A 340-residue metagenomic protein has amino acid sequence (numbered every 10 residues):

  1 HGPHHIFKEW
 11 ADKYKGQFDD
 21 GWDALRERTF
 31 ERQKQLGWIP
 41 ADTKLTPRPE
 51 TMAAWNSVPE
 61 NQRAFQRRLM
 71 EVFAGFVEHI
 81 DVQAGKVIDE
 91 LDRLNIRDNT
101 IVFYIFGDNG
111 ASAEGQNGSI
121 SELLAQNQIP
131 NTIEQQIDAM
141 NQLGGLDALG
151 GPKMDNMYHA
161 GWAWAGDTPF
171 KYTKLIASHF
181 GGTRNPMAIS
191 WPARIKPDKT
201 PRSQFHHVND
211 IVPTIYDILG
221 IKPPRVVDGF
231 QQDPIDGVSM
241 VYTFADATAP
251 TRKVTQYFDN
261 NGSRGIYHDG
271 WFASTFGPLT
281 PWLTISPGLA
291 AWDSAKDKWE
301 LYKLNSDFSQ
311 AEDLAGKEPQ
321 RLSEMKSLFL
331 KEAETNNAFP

Functional and structural regions predicted by a protein language model:
H1-R28, T46-E71, F106, G110-L124 (+1 more regions): Active-site His/acidic residue clusters
G2-D12, K44, I88, I101 (+6 more regions): Short, solvent-exposed loop/turn and secondary-structure capping segments
A11, K15, F30-K34, A74 (+13 more regions): Non-transmembrane alpha-helical segments in soluble domains of secreted/periplasmic/extracellular proteins
G16, D89, L124, P130-P250: Substrate-binding rim/cap in mid-to-C-terminal beta-strand-loop elements of soluble/periplasmic
E27, E71, E78-G85, W164 (+5 more regions): A structural signal for well-ordered alpha-helical segments within the folded catalytic domains of diverse enzymes
T43-P49, H79-N117, G144-A148, W164: Metal-dependent active-site segment of extracytoplasmic phospho-/sulfohydrolases and closely related
I96-V102, T251-K253, H268-W271: Loop/turn elements at helix/coil->beta-strand transitions in domains of secreted/extracellular proteins
H159, A165, P169-N185, F258-A315 (+1 more regions): C-terminal, low-complexity/hydrophilic appendages and adjacent surface loops of extracellular/periplasmic anionic
